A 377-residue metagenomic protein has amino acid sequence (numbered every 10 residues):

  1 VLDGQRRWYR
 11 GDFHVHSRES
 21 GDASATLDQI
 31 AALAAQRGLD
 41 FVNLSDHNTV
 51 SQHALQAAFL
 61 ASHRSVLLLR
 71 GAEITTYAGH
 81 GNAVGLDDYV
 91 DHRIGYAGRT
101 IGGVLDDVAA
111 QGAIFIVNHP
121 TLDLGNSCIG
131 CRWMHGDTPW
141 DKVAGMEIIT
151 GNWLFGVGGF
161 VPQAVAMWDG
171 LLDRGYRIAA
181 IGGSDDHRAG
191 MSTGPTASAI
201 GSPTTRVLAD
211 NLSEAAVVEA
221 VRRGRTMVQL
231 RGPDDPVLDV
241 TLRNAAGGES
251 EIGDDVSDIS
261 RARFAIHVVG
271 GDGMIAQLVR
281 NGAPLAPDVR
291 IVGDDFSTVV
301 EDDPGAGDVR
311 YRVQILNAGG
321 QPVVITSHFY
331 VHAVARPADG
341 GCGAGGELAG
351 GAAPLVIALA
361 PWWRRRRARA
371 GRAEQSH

Functional and structural regions predicted by a protein language model:
V1-Q5, R174-A179, D186-A338: C-terminal functional module detector
L2-H135, P139-D141, E147-W168, G183-G190 (+3 more regions): A metal-dependent hydrolase metal-coordination microenvironment
R18, A286, G343: Nucleotide phosphate-binding site architecture
A25, R93, E249-V256, A353-P354: Extracellular/luminal Pro/Thr/Ser-rich low-complexity repeat and linker "mucin-like" segments that act as
D339-A352: Juxtamembrane/start-of-transmembrane alpha-helix segments at the extracytoplasmic/lumenal side of membrane anchors
A349-R367: A cross-kingdom C-terminal cell-surface attachment/processing module
A368-H377: Cytoplasmic C-terminal tails of single-pass
